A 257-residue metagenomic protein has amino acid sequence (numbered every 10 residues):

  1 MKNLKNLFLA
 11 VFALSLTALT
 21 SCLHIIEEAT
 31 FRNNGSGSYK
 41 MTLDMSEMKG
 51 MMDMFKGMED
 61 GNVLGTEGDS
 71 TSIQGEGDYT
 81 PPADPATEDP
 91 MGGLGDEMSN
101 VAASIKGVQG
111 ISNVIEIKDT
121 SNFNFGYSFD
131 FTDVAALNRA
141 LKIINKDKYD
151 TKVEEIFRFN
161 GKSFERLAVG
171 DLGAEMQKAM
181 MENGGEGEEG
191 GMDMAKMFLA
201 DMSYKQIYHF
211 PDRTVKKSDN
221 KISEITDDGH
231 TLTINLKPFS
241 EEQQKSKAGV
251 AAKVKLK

Functional and structural regions predicted by a protein language model:
M1-L9: Bacterial N-terminal signal peptides that target proteins for export
L9, N33, G37-Y39, D53 (+3 more regions): Residues in flexible loops and secondary-structure boundaries
L9-L16: Hydrophobic helical h-region of N-terminal Sec-dependent signal peptides in bacterial secretory/periplasmic proteins
A18-S21: C-terminal motif of bacterial Sec signal peptides marking the signal peptidase cleavage site
L23-G110: Start-of-domain marker
G95-K257: Mature, soluble, non-transmembrane domains
